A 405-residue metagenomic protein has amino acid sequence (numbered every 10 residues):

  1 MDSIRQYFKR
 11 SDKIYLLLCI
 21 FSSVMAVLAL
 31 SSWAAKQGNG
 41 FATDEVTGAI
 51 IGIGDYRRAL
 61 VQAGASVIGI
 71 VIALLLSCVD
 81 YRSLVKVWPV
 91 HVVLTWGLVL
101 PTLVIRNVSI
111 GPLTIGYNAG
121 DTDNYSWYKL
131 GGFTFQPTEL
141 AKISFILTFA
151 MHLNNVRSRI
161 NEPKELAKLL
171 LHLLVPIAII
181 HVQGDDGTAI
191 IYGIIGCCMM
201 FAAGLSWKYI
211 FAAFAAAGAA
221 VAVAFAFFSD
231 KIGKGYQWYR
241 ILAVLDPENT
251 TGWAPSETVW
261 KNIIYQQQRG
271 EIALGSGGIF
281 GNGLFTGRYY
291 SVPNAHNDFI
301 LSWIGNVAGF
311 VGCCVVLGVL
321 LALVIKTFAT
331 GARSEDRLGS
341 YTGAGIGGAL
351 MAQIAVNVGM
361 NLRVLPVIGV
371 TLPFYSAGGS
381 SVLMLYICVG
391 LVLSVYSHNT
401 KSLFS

Functional and structural regions predicted by a protein language model:
D2-K9, K13-L17, S22, L28-A29 (+6 more regions): Membrane-helix boundary/helix-loop-helix interface segments in multi-pass membrane proteins
A63-I72, A141-K142, V307-I325: Hydrophobic alpha-helical transmembrane segments
V71, P89-W96, P163-H181, D186-S229 (+1 more regions): Hydrophobic alpha-helical segments of polytopic membrane proteins
V71, V79, T148, A222 (+5 more regions): Transmembrane alpha-helix boundary/anchor motif
L74, L147, M151, G196 (+6 more regions): Transmembrane alpha-helix boundary and packing residues in multipass membrane permease domains and related
P112, N118-W127, A212-V315, E335-G339: Hydrophobic, glycine- and aromatic-enriched re-entrant/interface helices and adjoining loop segments
L153, I190, I195-Y209, F285-G312 (+1 more regions): Interfacial segments of multi-pass membrane proteins
T330-G369: Loop-to-helix entry and N-terminal half of a specific, functionally important transmembrane alpha helix in multi-pass
